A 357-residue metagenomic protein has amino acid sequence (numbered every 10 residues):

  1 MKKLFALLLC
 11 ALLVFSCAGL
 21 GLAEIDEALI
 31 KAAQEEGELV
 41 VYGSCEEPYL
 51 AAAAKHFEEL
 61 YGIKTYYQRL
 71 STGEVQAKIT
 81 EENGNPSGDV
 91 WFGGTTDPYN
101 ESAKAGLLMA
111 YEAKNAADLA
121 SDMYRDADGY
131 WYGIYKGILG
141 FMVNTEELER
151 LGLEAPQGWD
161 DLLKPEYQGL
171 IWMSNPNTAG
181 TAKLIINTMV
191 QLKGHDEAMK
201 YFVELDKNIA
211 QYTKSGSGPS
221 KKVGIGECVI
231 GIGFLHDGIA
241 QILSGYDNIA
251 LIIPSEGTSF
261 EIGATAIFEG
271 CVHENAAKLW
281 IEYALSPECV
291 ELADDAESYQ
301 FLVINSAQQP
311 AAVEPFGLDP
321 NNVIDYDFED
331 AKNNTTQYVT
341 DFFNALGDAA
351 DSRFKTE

Functional and structural regions predicted by a protein language model:
M1-E36, S352-E357: Short, low-complexity disordered leader/linker segments with a strong preference for bacterial N-terminal type II
L22-V40, E58-E59, L163-G169: Immediate post-signal peptide segment of exported/extracytoplasmic ligand-binding proteins
V40-A54, Y66-E82, P86-E227: Extracytoplasmic ligand-binding site segments that recognize negatively charged/polar headgroups
A53-Y61: A short alpha-helix/helix-coil micro-patch that ends at or immediately precedes a cysteine
D97-E101, G224, V229-N248: A ligand-binding cleft/hinge motif common to bilobed small-molecule-binding domains
G137, Y201-D206, Y212-T213, G245-C271: Periplasmic-binding protein-like
S259, G263-Y326: Mature extracytoplasmic/periplasmic domains
P320-E357: Conserved C-terminal helix/tail region of periplasmic/extracytoplasmic solute-binding proteins
